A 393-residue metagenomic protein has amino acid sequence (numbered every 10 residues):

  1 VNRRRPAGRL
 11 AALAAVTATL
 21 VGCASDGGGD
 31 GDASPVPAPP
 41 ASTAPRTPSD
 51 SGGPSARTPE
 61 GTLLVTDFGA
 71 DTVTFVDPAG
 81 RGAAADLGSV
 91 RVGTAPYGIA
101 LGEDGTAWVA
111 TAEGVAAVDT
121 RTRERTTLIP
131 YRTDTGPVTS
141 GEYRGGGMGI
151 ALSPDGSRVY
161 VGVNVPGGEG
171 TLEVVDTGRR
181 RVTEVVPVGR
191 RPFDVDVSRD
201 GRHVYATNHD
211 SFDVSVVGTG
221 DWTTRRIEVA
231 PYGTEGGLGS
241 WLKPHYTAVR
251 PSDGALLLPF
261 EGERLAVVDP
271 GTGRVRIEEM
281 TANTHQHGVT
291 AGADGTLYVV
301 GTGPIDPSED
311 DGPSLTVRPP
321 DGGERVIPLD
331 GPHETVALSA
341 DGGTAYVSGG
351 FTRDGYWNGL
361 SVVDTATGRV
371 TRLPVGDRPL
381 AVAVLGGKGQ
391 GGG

Functional and structural regions predicted by a protein language model:
V1-V21: Sec-dependent bacterial lipoprotein signal peptides
C23-G393: Predominantly soluble domains enriched in secretory-pathway, periplasmic, or organellar proteins
